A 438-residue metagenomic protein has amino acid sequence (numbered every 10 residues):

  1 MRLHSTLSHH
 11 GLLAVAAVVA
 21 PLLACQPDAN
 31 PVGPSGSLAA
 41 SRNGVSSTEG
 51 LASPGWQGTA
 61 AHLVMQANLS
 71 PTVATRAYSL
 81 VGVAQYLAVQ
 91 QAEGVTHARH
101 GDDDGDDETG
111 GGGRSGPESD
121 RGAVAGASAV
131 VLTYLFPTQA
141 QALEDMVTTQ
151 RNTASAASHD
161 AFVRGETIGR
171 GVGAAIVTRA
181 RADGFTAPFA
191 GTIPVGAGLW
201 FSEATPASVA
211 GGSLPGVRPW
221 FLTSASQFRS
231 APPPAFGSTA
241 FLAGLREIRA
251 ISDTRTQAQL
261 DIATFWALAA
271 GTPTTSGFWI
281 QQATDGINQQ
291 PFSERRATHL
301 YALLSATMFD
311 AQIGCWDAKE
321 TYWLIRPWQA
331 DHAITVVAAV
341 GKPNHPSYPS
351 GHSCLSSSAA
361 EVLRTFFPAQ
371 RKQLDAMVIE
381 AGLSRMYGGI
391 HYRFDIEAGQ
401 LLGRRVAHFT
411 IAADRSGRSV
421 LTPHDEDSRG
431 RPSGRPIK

Functional and structural regions predicted by a protein language model:
R2-A14: Bacterial N-terminal signal peptides that target proteins for export
A16-V19: Hydrophobic helical h-region of N-terminal Sec-dependent signal peptides in bacterial secretory/periplasmic proteins
P21-A24: C-terminal motif of bacterial Sec signal peptides marking the signal peptidase cleavage site
Q26-A29: Bacterial signal peptide processing site
G36-K438: Acidic/polar surface patches and capping/hinge elements
